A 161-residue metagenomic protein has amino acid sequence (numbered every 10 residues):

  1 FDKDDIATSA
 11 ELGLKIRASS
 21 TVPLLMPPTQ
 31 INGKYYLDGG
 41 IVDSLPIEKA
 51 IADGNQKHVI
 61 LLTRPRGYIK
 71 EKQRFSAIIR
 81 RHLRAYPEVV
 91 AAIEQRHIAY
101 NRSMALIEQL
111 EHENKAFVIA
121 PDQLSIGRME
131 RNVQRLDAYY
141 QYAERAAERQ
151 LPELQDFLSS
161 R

Functional and structural regions predicted by a protein language model:
F1-R161: Patatin-like phospholipase
